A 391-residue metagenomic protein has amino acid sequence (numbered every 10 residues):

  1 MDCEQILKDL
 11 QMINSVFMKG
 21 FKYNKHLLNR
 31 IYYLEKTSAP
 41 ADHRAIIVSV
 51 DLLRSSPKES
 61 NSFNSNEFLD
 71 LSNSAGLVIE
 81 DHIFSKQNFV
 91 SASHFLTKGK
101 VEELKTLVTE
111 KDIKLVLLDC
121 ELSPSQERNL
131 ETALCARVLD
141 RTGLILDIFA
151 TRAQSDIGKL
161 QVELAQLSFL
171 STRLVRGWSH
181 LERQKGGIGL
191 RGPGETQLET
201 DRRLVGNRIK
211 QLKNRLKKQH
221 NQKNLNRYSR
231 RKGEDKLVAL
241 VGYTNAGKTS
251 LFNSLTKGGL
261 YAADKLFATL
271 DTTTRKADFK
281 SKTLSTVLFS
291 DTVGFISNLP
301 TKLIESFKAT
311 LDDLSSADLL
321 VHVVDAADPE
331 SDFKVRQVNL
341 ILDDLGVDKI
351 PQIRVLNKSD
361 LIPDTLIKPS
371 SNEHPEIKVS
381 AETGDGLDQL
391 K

Functional and structural regions predicted by a protein language model:
M1-R141, I145: N-terminal accessory targeting/assembly segments
N24, L28-E35, F63-N64, F89-K105 (+2 more regions): Switch II of P-loop NTPase G domains
A39, I188-G192, T196-N207, Q211-T301: Conserved G1/Walker A P-loop phosphate-binding module
D51-S55, Q87-F89, E121-P124, G143-L146 (+5 more regions): Conserved nucleotide-binding/hydrolysis micro-motifs of P-loop NTPases
F68, V116, L167, V205 (+6 more regions): Residue-level signature of catalytic and energy-coupling elements of molecular machines, predominantly ATP/GTP-dependent
L69-L71, T106, L122-T132, L284 (+1 more regions): Conserved C-terminal guanine-recognition region of P-loop GTPase G domains, centered on the G4
A136-G186, Q352-I353, D360-K391: Canonical P-loop GTPase G-domain recognition
Q161-L164, S168-S171, V175-W178, E199 (+4 more regions): Alpha-helical coiled-coil heptad-repeat register
